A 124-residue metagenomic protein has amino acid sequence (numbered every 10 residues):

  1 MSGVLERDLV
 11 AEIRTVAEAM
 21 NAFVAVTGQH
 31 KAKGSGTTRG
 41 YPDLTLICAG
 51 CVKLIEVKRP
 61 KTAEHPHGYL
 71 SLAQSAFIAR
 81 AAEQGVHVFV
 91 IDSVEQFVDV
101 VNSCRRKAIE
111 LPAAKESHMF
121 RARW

Functional and structural regions predicted by a protein language model:
M1-W124: Catalytic phosphate/metal-binding cores of nucleic-acid and nucleotide-processing enzymes, i.e., regions that mediate
